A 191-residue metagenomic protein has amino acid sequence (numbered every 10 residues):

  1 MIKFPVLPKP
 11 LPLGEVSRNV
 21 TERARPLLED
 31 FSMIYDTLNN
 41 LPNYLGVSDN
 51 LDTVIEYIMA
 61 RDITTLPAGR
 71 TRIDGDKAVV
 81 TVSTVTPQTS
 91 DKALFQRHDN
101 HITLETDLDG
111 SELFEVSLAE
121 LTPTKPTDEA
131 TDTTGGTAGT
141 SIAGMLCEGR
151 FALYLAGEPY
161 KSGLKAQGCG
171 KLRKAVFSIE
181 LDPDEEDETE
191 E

Functional and structural regions predicted by a protein language model:
I2-V82, K92-R97: A short, N-terminal "cap"/entry segment at the start of jelly-roll beta-barrel domains of the cupin/DSBH fold
G75, D91-T103, E120-K125, G139 (+1 more regions): A short beta-loop-beta micro-motif enriched in histidine and acidic residues
V80-H98, L108-T122: Conserved short histidine dyad/triad with adjacent acidic residue
S83-D99, T127-T140, P159-K161: Short acidic (Asp/Glu) patches
D99-E112, L118-E120, T127-T133, S178-I179: Short, conserved beta-strand element in jelly-roll/cupin
M145-L164: Conserved metal-binding segment of the jelly-roll/cupin
F151-L153, C169-E186: A short hydrophobic beta-strand segment most commonly corresponding to one strand of the jelly-roll/cupin
